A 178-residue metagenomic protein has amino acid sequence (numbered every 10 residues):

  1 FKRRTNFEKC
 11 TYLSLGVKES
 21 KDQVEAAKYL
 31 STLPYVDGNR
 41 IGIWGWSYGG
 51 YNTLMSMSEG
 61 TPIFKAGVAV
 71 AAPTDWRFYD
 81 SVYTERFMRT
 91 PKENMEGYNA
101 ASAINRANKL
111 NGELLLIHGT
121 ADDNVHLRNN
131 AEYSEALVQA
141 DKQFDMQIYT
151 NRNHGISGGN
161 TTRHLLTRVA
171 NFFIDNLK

Functional and structural regions predicted by a protein language model:
F1-K178: Active-site-proximal cap/loop segments of hydrolase catalytic domains
